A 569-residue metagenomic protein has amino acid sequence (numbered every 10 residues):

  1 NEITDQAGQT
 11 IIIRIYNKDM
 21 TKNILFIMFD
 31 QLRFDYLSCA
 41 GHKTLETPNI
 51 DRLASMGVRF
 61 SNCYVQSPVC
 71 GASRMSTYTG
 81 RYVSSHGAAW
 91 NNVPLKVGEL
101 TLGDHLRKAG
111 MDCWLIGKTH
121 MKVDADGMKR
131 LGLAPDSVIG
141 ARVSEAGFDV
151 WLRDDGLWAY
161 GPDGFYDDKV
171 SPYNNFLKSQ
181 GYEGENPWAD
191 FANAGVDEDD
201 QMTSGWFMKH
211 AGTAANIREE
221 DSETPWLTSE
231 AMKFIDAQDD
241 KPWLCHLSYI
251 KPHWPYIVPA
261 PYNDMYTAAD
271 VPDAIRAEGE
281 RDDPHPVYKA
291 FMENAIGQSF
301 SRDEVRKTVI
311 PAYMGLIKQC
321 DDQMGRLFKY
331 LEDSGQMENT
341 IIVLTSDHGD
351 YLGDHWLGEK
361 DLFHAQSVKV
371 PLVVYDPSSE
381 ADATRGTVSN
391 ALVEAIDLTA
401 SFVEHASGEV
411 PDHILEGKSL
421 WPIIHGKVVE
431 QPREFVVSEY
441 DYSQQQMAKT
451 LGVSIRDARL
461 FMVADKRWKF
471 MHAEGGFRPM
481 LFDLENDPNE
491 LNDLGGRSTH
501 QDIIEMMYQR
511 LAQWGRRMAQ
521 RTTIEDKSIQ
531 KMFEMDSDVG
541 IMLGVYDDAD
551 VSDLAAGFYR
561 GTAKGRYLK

Functional and structural regions predicted by a protein language model:
Q9-M471, P479, P488-Q509, I541-K569: Formylglycine-dependent sulfatase
E485: A short, internal acetyl-CoA/4′-phosphopantetheine-binding micro-motif in the GNAT/acyltransferase core
S498-D538: A contiguous, mid-protein "functional segment" used to position or interact with cofactors/ions or partner subunits
